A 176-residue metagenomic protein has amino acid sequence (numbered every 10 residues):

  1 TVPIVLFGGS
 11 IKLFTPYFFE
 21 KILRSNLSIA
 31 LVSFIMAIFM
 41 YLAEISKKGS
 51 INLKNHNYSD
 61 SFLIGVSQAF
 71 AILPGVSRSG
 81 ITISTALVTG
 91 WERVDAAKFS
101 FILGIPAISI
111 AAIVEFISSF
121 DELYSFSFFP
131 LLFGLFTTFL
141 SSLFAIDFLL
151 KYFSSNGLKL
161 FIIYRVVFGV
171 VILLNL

Functional and structural regions predicted by a protein language model:
T1-L176: Multi-pass membrane proteins that catalyze or facilitate reactions on polyprenyl-/lipid-phosphate substrates and their
